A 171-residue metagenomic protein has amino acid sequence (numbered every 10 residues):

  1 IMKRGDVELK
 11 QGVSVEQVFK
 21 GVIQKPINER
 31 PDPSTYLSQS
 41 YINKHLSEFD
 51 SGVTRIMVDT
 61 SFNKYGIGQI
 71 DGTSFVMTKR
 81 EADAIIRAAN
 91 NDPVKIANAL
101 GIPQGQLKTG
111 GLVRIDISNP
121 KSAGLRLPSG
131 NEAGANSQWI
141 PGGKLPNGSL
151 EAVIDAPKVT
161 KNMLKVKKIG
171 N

Functional and structural regions predicted by a protein language model:
I1-D6, K10: Hydrophobic, gly/ala-rich membrane-insertion helices/peptides used by toxins and envelope proteins
V13-N171: Catalytic toxin/effector domains delivered as secreted proteins or via bacterial secretion systems
